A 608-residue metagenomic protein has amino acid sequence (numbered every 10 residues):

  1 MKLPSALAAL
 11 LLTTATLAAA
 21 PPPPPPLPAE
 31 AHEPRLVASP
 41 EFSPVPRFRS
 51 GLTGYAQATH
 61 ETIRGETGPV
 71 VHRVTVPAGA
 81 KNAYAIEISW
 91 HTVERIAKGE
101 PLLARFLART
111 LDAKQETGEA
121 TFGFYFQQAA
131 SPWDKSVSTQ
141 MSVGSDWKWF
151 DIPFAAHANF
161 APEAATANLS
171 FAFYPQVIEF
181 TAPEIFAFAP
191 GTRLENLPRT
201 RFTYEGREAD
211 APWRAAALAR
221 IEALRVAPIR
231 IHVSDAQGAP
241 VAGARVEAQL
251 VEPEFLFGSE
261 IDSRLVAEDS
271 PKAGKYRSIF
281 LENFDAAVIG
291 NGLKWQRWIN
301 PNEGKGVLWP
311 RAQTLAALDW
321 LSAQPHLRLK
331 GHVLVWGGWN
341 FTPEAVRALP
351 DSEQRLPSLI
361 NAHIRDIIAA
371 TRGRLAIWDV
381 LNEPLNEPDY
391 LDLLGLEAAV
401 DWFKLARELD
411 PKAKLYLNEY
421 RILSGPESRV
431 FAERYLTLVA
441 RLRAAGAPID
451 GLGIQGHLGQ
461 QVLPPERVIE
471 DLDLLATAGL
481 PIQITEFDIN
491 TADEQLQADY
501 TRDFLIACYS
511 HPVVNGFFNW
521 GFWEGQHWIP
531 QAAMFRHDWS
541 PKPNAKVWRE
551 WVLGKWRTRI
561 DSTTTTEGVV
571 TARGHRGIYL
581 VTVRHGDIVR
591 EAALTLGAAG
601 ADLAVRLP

Functional and structural regions predicted by a protein language model:
A20-E254, G258-E260, A273-S278, L308 (+1 more regions): Extracellular and organelle-lumenal recognition/adhesion modules and their flexible linkers in secreted
I152, I231, A287, I367 (+5 more regions): Conserved, mostly hydrophobic/aromatic
T192-R264, W298-N302, K330, R347-P350 (+5 more regions): Beta-strand-rich domain onsets/edges
E195-A209, A348, L356, A370 (+6 more regions): Aromatic-rich peripheral "rim/lid" segments of glycoside hydrolase catalytic domains that contact and position glycan
F257-I261, F284-I289, L329-V333, A376-V380 (+4 more regions): Hydrophobic faces of well-ordered beta-strands that scaffold small-molecule active sites in alpha/beta enzyme cores
E260-S278, D389-E494: Noncatalytic carbohydrate-binding groove/subsite architecture in carbohydrate-active enzymes
D269-N283, V570-I578: Short Pro-Gly-centered beta-turn/loop motif in secreted/extracellular proteins
A286-N300, Q313-S424: Substrate-binding cleft and catalytic face of glycoside hydrolase catalytic domains, especially the flexible beta-alpha
